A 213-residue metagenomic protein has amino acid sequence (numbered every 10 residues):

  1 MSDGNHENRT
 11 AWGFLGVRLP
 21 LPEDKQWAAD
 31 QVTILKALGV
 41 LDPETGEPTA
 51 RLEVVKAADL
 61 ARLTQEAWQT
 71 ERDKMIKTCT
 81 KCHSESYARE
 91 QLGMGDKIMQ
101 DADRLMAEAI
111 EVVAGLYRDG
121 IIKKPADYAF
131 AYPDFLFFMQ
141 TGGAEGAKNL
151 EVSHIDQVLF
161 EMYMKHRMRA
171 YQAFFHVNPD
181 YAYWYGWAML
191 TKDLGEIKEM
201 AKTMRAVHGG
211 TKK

Functional and structural regions predicted by a protein language model:
M1-H208: Primarily the internal scaffold of c-type cytochrome electron-transfer domains, especially repeated/multiheme c-type
